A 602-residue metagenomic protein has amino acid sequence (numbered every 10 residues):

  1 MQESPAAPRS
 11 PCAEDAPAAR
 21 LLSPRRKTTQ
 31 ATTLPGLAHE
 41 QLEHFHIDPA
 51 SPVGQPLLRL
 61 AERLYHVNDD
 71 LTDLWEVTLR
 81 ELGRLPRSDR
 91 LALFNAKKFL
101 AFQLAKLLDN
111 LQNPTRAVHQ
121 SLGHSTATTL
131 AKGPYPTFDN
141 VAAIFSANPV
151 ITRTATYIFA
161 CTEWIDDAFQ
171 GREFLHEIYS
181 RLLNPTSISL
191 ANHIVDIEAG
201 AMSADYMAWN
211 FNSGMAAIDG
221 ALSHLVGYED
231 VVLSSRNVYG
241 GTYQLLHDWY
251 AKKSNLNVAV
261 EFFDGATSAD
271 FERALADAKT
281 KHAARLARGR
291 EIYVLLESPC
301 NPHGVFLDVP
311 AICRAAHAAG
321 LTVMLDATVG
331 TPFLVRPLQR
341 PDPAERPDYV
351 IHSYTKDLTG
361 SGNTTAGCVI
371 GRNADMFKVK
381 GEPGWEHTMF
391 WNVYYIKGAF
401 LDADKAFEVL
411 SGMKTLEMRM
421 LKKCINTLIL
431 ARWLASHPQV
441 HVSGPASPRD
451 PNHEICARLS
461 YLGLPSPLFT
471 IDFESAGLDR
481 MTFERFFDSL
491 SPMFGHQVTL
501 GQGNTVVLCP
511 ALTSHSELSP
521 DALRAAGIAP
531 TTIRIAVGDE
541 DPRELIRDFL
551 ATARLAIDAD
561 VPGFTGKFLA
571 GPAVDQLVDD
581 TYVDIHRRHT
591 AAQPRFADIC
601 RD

Functional and structural regions predicted by a protein language model:
Q2-P5, R9-K106, N110, E198-A204 (+6 more regions): PLP-dependent enzyme catalytic core of the Aspartate aminotransferase-like
C12, L21, Q41, A50-L58 (+8 more regions): Conserved PLP-enzyme active-site core in the AAT-like
L85-S125, A446-S475: Contiguous C-terminal substrate-recognition/catalytic subdomains in enzyme active sites
N113-E163: N-terminal amphipathic/basic leader segments beginning at the initiator methionine
A142, A147-D196, G563: A glycine-/small-polar-enriched, mobile loop at the entrance of the PLP active site in fold-type I
A160-C161, I165, L182, Y349-S514: Active-site C-terminal subdomain of aminotransferase-like
L222-L225, E454-L462, D521-G527: Short, flexible, solvent-exposed loop/turn segments with mixed acidic/basic and small polar residues
Y293, T322, Y349, H441 (+2 more regions): Structural preference for beta-strand elements that scaffold enzyme active sites
